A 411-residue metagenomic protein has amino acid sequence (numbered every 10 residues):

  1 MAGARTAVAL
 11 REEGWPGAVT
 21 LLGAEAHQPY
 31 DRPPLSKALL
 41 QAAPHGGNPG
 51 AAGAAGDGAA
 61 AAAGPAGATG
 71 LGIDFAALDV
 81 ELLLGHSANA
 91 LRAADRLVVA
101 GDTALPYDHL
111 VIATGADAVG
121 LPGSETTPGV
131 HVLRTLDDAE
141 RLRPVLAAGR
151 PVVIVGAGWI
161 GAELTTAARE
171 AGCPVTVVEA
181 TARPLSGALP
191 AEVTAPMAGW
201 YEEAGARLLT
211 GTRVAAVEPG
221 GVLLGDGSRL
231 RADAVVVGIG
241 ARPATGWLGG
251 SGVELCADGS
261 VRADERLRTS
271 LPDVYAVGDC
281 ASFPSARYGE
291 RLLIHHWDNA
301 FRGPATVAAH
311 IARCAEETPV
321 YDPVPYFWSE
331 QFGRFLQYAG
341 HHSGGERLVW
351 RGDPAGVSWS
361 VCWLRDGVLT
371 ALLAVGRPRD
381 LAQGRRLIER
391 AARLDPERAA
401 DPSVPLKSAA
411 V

Functional and structural regions predicted by a protein language model:
M1-A2, A24, R134, V155-G158: Glycine-rich Rossmann-fold phosphate-binding loop(s) that bind the pyrophosphate of adenine dinucleotide cofactors
M1-E81, A167-A188: Beta1-alpha1 glycine-rich phosphate/pyrophosphate-binding loop at the start of Rossmann-like nucleotide-binding domains
A51-A59, A68-P151, L223, V236-G238 (+2 more regions): FAD-binding core/adjacent interface of flavoenzyme oxidoreductases
A66-A68, P151, W159-A215, P323-F327: Rossmann-like dinucleotide-binding cores of NAD(P)H-dependent redox enzymes
L84-H86, R92-A93, R134, E179 (+3 more regions): Short loop/edge segments at beta-strand edges and connector loops that shape dinucleotide/nucleotide cofactor-binding
T126-G149, G221-L223, R229-F301, T306: FAD-site-proximal beta/loop scaffold in flavoenzymes
S228-C256, G333-V411: C-terminal catalytic lobe of FAD-dependent flavoproteins
C280-P378: Mid-to-C-terminal Rossmann-like scaffold of FAD/NAD(P)H-dependent oxidoreductases
